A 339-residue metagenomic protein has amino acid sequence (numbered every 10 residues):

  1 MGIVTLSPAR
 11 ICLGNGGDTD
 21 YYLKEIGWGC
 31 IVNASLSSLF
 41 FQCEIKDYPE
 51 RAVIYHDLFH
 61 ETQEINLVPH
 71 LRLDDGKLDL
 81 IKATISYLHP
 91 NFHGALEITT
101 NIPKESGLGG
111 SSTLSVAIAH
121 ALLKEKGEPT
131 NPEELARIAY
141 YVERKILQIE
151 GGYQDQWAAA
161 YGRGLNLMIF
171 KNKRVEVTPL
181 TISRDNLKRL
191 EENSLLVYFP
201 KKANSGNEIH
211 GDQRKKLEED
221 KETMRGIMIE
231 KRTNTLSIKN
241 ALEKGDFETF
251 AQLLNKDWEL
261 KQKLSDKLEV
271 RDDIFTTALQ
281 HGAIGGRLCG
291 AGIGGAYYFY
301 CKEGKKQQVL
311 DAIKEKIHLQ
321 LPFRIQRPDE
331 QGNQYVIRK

Functional and structural regions predicted by a protein language model:
M1-G14, D18-I26, I31-S35, Q42-P90 (+5 more regions): C-terminal nucleotide
H56, G110-S112, G152: Short linear Ser/Thr-Pro motifs
N66-L67, I98-L108, A119-L122: Short acidic, glycine/Ser/Thr-rich loop/turn "cap" segments at secondary-structure junctions
Y87-S106, I138: Glycine- and acidic-rich phosphate- and metal-coordinating loops
L108-E128, P132, R163: DPxDG-like acidic metal-binding loop motif
G294: Glycine-rich active-site/cofactor-binding loop and its immediate structural neighborhood
